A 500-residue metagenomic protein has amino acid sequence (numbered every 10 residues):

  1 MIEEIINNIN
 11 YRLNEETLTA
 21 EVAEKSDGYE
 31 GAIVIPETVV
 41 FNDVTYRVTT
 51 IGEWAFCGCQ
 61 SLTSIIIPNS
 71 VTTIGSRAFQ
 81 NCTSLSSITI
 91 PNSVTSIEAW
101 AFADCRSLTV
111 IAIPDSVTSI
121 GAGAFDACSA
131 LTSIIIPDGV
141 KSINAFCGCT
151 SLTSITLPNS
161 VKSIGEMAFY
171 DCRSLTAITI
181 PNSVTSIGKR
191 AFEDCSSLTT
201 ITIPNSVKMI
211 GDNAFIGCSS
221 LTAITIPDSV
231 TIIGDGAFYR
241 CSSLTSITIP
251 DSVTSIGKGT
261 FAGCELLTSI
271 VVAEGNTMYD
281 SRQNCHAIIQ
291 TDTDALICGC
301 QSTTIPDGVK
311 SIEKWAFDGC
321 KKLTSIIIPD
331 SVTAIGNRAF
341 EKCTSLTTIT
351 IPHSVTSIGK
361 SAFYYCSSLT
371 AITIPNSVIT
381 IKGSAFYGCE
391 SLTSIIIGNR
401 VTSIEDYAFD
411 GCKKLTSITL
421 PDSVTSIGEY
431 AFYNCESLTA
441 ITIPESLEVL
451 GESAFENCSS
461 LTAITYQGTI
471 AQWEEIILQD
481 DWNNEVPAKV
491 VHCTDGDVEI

Functional and structural regions predicted by a protein language model:
I6-N10, E15-T19, G28-T50, Q60-T73 (+18 more regions): Structural signature of tandem-repeat unit edges
I476-D481: A structural signal for leucine-rich repeat
